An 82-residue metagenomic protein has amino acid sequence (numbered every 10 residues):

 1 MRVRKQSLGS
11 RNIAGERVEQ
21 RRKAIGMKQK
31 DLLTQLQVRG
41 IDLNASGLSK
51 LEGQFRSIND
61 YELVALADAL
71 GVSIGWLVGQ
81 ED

Functional and structural regions predicted by a protein language model:
M1-I25: A short, Lys/Arg-rich alpha-helix, primarily the initiator
I13, R17, G53, S73: Amphipathic alpha-helical recognition patches that constitute DNA-binding helices
A14, I25, I41, R56-N59: Flexible coil/turn residues that form the inter-helical turn or adjacent wing/linker of helix-turn-helix
V18, Q29, A45, D60-L63: Helix-turn-helix DNA-binding elements, focusing on the entry/boundary residues of the two helices that contact DNA
K23, T34, D68: Alpha-helical residues within the helix-turn-helix
G26-L51: Short alpha-helical DNA-recognition segment
F55, N59-W76: DNA major-groove recognition helix of helix-turn-helix/homeodomain DNA-binding modules
E81-D82: Charged, helix-prone or intrinsically disordered regulatory segments positioned adjacent to compact structured domains
